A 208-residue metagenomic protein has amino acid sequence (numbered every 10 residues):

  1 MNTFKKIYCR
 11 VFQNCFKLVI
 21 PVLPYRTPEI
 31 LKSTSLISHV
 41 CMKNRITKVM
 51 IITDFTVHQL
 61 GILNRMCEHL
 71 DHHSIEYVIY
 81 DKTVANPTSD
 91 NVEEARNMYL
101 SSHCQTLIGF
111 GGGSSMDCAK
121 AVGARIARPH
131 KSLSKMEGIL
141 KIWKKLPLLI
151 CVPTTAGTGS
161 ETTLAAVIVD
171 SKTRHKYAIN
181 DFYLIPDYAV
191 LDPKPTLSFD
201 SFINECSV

Functional and structural regions predicted by a protein language model:
M1-I79: An N-terminal, well-structured beta->alpha segment
T3-F4, R26-E29, H58, V84-P87 (+3 more regions): Catalytic cores of large soluble enzymes that bind and process phosphate-bearing ligands
I46-V49, C104, P186: Local beta-strand N-terminus motif with an aromatic residue
M50-I51, T106-I108, I150: Conserved beta-strand elements of the Class I
H58-H130: N-terminal small/polar loop signature for handling phosphorylated ligands or for N-terminal nucleophile
R128-V208: A glycine/threonine-rich phosphate-anchoring loop and its flanking beta-alpha core in nucleotide/phosphate-binding
